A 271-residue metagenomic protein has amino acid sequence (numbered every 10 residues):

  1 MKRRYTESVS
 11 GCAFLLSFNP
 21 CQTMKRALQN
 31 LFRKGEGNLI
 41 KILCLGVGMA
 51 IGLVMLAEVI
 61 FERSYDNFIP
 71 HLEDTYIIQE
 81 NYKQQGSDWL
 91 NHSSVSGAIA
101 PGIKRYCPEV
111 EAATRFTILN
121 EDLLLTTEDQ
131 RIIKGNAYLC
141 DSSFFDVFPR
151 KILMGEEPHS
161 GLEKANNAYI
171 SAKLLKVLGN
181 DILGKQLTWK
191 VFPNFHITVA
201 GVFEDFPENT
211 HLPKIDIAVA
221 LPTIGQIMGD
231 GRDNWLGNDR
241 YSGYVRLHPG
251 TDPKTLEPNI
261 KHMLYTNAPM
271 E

Functional and structural regions predicted by a protein language model:
Q22, L28-L39, I69, E257-E271: Membrane-helix entry/capping segments
F32-R63: Short, strongly hydrophobic transmembrane alpha-helices
M55-D122, Y138, L236-H248, E257-N259 (+1 more regions): Membrane-proximal extracellular/periplasmic loop immediately following the first transmembrane helix
N81-H92, R115-S143, L153-N167, F192-F195 (+2 more regions): Short acidic/polar micro-motifs at solvent-exposed secondary-structure junctions
C140-E156, A168-E271: Mid-to-C-terminal secondary-structure elements that act as membrane-proximal/extracytoplasmic interface segments
